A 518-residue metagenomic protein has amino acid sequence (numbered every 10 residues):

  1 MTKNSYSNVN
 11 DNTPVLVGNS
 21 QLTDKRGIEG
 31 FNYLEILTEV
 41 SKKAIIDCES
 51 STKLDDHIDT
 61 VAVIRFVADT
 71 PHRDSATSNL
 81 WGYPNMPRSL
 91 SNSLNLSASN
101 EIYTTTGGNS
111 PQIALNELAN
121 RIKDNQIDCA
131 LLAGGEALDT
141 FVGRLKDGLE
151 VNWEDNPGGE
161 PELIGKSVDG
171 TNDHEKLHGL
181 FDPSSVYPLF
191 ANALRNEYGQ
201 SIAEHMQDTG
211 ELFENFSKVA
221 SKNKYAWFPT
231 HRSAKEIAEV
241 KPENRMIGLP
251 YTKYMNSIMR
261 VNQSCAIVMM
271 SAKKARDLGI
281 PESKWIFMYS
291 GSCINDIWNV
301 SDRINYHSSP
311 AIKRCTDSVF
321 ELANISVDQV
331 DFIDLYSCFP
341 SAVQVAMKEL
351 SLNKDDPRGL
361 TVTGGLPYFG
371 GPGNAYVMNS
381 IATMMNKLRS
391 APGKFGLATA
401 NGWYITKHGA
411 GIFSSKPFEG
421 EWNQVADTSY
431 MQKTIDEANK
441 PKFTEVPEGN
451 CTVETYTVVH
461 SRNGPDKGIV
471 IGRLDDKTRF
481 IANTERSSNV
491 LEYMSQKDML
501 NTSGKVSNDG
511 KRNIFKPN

Functional and structural regions predicted by a protein language model:
T2-L37, N156-F181, Y187-N215, I247-H307 (+4 more regions): Condensing-enzyme catalytic core mediating Claisen C-C bond formation in acyl metabolism
N10, K25, R65, D69-C129 (+9 more regions): Conserved catalytic cysteine-centered active-site region of acyl-thioester-dependent Claisen-condensing enzymes
L34-T52, M86-P87, H307-A323, S380-M384: Short, well-ordered amphipathic alpha-helical segments that serve as non-catalytic structural scaffolds within diverse
K43-D59, L94, T316-Q329, N353 (+1 more regions): Phosphate/pyrophosphate-binding loops at sites that engage ATP/ADP/AMP, CoA/4′-phosphopantetheine, polyphosphate
L54-R65, N100-T106, L131-G134, E204-L212 (+5 more regions): Beta-strand segments within the central parallel beta-sheet cores of soluble alpha/beta enzyme folds
T105-E136, F181-K222, I267-K274, L322-I325 (+1 more regions): Active-site-proximal alpha-helical scaffold in enzymes
K222-E282, E321, D328-K348: Accessory "access/gating" subregions that flank catalytic or transport cores
N489-S507: Short nucleic-acid-contacting surface segments enriched for D/E, G, S/T with interspersed K/R
